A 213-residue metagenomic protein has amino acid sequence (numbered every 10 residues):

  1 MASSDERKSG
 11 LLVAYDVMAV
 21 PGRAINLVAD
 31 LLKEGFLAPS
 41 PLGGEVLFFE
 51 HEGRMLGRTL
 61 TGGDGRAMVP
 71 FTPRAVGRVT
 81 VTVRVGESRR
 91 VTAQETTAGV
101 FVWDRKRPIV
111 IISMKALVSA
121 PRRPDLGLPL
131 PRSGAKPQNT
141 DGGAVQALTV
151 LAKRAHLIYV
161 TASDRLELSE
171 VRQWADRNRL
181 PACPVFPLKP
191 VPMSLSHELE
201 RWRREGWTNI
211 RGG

Functional and structural regions predicted by a protein language model:
M1-N26, V100-D104: Beta-strand-rich domain onsets/edges
A19-P39, L47, V83: Beta-strand-rich structural segments
V46-G57: Short amphipathic beta-strand segments in non-cytosolic proteins
L60-P73, G77: Glycine-centered loop-to-beta-strand initiation motif
A75-R89: Short, aromatic- and glycine-rich surface loops/edge beta-strands on solvent-exposed regions
R90-F101: Edge beta-strands of extracellular beta-sandwich domains
P108-D125: Asp-based phosphoryl-transfer active-site loop
P129, S133, D141, I158 (+1 more regions): C-terminal cap/substrate-recognition subdomain and adjoining C-terminal extension of metal-dependent phosphatase-like
